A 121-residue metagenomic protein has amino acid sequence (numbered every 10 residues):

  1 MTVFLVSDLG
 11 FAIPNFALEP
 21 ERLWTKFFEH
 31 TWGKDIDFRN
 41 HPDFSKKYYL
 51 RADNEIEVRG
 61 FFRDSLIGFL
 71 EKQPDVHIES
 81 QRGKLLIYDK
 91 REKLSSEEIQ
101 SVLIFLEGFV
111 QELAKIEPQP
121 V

Functional and structural regions predicted by a protein language model:
M1-V121: Charged, low-complexity intrinsically disordered regions
